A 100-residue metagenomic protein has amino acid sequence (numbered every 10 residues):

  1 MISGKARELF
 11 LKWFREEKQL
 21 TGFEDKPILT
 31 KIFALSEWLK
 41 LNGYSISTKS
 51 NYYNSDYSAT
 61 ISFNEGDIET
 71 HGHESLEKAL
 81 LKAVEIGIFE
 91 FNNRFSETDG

Functional and structural regions predicted by a protein language model:
I2-E77, F89, R94-G100: N-terminal segment of the canonical double-stranded RNA-binding domain
L80-L81: Short, conserved alpha-helix that lines the donor NDP-sugar binding/gating region of sugar-transfer enzymes
E85-G87: Active-site nucleophile-adjacent alpha helix/oxyanion-hole segment immediately C-terminal to the catalytic cysteine
